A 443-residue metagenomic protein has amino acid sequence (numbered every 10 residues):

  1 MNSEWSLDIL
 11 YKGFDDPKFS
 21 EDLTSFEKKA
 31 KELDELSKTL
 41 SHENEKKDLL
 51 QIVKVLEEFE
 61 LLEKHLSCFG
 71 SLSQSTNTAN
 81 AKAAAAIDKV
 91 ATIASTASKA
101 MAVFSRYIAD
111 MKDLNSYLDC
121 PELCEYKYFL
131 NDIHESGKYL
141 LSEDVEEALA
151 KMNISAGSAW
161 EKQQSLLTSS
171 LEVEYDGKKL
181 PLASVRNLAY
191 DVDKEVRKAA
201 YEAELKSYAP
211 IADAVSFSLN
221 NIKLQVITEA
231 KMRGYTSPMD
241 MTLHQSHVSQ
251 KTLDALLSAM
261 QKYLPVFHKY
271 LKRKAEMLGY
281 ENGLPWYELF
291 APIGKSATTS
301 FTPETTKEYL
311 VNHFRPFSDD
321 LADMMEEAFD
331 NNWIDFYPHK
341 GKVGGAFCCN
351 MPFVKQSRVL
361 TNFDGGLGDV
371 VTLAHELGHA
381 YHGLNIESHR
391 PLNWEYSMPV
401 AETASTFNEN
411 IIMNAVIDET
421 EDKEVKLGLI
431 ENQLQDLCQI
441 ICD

Functional and structural regions predicted by a protein language model:
M1-K295, K307: A well-structured
G234, D364-G383, S405: Active-site recognition of the HExxH zinc-binding catalytic motif
Y235-T236, D240, G283-P285, F347-Q356 (+2 more regions): Active-site-adjacent bridging/hinge elements
T298-P303, V354-A374: Short pre-active-site segment immediately N-terminal to the catalytic Zn-binding motif
T299-F301, I334-Q356: Catalytic zinc-binding patch centered on the HExxH motif and its immediate surroundings that defines zinc-dependent
N312, P316-D323, C349, H379-R390 (+1 more regions): Conserved helix-loop functional segments at active or binding sites
V371-T372, G383-F407: Post-HEXXH active-site segment of zinc metalloproteases
N414-D443: Long, amphipathic alpha-helical stalk/connector segments used for oligomerization, subunit docking, or mechanical
